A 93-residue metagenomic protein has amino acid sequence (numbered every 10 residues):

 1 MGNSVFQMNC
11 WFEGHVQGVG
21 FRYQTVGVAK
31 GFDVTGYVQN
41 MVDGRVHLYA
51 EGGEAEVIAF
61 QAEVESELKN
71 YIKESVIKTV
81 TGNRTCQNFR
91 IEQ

Functional and structural regions predicted by a protein language model:
M1-Q93: Intrinsically disordered, low-complexity, mixed-charge
